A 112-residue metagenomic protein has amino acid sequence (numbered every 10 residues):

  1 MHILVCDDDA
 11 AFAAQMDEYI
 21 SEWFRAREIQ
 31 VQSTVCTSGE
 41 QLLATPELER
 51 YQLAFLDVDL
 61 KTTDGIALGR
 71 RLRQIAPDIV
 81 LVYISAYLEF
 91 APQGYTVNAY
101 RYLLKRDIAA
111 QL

Functional and structural regions predicted by a protein language model:
M1-H2: Non-catalytic signal-transmission and effector/linker regions of two-component phosphorelay proteins
D8, S38, A86: Cofactor-binding loop segments of dinucleotide-utilizing enzymes, especially the Rossmann-like FAD- and NAD(P)+-binding
D9-T34: Two-component/phosphorelay signaling modules centered on CheY-like receiver
A14, A44, P92: Alpha-helical elements of the RecA-like P-loop NTPase motor core of helicases
E22-A26, A44, L48, Q74: Secondary-structure boundary motif
V35-L53: Acidic, metal-coordinating helix/loop segments flanking the phosphotransfer/catalytic sites of two-component signaling
Y51-L112: CheY-like receiver
